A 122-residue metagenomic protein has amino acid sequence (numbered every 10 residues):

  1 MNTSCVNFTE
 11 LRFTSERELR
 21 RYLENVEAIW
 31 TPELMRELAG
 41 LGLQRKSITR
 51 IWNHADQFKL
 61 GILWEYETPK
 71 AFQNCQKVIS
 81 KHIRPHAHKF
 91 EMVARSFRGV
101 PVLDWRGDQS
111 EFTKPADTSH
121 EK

Functional and structural regions predicted by a protein language model:
N2-S4, A55-Q57: Short coil/turn motifs at beta-sheet boundaries
S4-F13, G61: Active-site-flanking beta-strand signature of metal-NTP-handling nucleotidyl enzymes and homologous cyclase-like
T14-R17, M35: Short acidic-aromatic low-complexity motifs
R17, S47, A116: Solvent-exposed, flexible loop/coil residues
R17-Y22, K70-N74: Short, conserved charged micro-motifs
L23-E27: Ser/Thr-Pro-rich, acidic low-complexity intrinsically disordered regions of eukaryotic RNA-binding
A28-Q44, A55-D56, L63-K122: An amphipathic, aromatic/His-enriched active-site/gating alpha helix that lines ligand/cofactor pockets
I48-N53: Short, solvent-exposed loop/turn elements at beta->coil junctions and helix N-caps that rim active or binding pockets
